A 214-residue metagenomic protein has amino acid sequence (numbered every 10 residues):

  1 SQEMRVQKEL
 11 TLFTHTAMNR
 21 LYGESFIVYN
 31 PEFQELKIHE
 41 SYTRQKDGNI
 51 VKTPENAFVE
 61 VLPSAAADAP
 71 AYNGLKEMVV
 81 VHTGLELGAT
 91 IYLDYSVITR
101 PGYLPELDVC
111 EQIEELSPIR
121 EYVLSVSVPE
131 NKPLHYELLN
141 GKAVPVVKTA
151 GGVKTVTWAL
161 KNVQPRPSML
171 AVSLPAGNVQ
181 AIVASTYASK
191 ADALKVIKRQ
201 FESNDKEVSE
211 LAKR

Functional and structural regions predicted by a protein language model:
S1-I27: Early extracytoplasmic/domain-onset interaction patches
K8, A89-I91, L124: Cysteine-centered nucleophilic/redox motifs
T11-H15, P31-E32, P129-N131: Short solvent-exposed strand-capping/beta-turn motif centered on an Asx-Ser/Thr pair
M18-K52, A184-K190, L194-R214: Carboxylate/His-rich catalytic cores and anion/metal-binding grooves
N30-M78, Y103-C110, Y136-W158: Solvent-exposed beta-strand/loop surfaces of large extracellular or lumenal domains
V79-L85: Exposed beta-sheet edge/beta-hairpin loop segments within beta-rich domains
I98-R214: Secretory-pathway-linked proteins and extracytosolic
